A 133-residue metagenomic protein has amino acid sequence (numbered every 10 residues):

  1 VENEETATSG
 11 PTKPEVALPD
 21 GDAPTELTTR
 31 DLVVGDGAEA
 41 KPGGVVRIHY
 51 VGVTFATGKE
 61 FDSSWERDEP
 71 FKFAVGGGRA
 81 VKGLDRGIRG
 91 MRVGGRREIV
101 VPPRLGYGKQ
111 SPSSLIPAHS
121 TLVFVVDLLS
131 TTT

Functional and structural regions predicted by a protein language model:
V1-T133: Cross-family detector of peptidyl-prolyl cis-trans isomerase
